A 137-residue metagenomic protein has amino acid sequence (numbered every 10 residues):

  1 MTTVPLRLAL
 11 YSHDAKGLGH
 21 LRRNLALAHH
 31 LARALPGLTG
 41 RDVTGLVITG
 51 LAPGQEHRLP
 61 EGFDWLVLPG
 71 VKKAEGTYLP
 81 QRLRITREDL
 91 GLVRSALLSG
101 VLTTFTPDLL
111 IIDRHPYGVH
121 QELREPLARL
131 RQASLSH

Functional and structural regions predicted by a protein language model:
M1-G50: N-terminal subdomain of nucleotide-sugar transferases
T3, G40, P60, S134-L135: Short, well-ordered coil/turn elements that cap or connect secondary structure elements
A9-S12, G37-D89: Conserved nucleotide-sugar phosphate-binding/catalytic loop shared by glycosyltransferases and other
K16, V71, H115-Y117: Short glycine-rich anion-binding loops that position phosphate/pyrophosphate groups of nucleotides and phosphorylated
H20-L21, E56-R58, T77, H120-L123: Short glycine-/acidic-enriched loop or helix-start segments at secondary-structure transitions that form or flank
R23-A26, P60-D64, R124-L127: Short, glycine/charged-enriched secondary-structure capping and boundary segments
L92-A96: Structural motif corresponding to alpha-helix initiation and N-cap regions
L97-H137: Conserved nucleotide-sugar donor-interacting segment of glycosyltransferase catalytic cores, predominantly GT-B
